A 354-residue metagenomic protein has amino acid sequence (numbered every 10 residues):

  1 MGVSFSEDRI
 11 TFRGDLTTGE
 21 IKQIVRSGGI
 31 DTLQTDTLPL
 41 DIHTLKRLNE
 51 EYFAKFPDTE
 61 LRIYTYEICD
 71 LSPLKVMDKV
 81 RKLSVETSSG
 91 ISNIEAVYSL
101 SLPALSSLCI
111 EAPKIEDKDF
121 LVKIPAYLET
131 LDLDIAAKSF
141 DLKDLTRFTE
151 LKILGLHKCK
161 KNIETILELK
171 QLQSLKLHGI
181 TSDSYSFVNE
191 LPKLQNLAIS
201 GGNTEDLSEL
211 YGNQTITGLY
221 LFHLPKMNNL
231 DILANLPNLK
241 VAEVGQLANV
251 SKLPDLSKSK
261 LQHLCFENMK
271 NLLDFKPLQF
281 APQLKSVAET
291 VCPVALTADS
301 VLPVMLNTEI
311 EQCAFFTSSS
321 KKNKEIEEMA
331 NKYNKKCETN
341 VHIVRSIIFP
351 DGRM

Functional and structural regions predicted by a protein language model:
V3, E7-E20, V25-C69, K79-S92 (+11 more regions): Concave beta-strand-loop units of leucine-rich repeat
I326: Aromatic/hydrophobic pocket-lining residues that form π-stacking "cages" and hydrophobic walls in ligand
M329-A330: Charged, structured surface patches that assemble and position nucleic-acid processing machinery
